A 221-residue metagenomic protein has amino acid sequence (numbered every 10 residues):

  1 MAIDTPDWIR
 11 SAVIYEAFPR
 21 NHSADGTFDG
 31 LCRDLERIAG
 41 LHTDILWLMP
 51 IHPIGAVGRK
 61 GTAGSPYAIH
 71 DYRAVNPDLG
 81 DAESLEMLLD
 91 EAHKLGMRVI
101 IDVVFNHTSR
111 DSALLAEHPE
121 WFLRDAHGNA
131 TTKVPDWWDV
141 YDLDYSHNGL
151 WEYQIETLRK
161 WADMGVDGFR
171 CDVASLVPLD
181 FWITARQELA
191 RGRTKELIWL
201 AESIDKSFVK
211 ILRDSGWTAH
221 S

Functional and structural regions predicted by a protein language model:
A2-V13, P19-C32, E36-D44, I51-M164 (+2 more regions): Substrate-binding/active-site clefts of carbohydrate-active enzymes
V13-E16, L46-L48, V99-I101, F169 (+2 more regions): Hydrophobic faces of well-ordered beta-strands that scaffold small-molecule active sites in alpha/beta enzyme cores
D71-Y72, R170-D172: N-terminal start-of-chain detector that recognizes signal peptides and the immediate post-cleavage beginning
D144, G168-C171: Active-site oxyanion-binding pockets that recognize sulfate/phosphate
D172-S221: Active-site-proximal helices and loops of the catalytic beta/alpha 8
